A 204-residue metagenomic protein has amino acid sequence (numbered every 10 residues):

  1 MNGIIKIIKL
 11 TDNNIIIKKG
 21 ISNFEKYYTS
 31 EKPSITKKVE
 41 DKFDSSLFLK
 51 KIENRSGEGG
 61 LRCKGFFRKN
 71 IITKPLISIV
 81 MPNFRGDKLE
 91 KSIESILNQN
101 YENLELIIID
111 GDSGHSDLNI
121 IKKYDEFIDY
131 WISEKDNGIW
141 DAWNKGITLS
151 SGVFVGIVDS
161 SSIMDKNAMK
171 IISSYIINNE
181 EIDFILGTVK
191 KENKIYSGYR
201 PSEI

Functional and structural regions predicted by a protein language model:
N2-S95: N-proximal low-complexity "stem/linker" segments adjacent to membrane-targeting elements
G86, N137, S161-I163, V189: Acidic metal-phosphate-binding loop of nucleotide-sugar-dependent transferases
E94-N103: Short, acidic, metal-binding catalytic loop of nucleotide-sugar glycosyltransferases
E102, D110-N119, S161: A conserved acidic beta->alpha catalytic loop
H115-S116, D141, S162-Y175: Acidic donor-binding/catalytic loop of UDP-sugar-dependent glycosyltransferases, especially processive GT2
E134-S150: Glycine-rich, basic loop-to-helix element that forms the pyrophosphate-binding segment of sugar-nucleotide handling
V155: Short aromatic/hydrophobic "clamp" motif used to bind/position activated sugar donors
N167-S197: Conserved donor NDP-sugar-binding/catalytic core segment of glycosyltransferases
